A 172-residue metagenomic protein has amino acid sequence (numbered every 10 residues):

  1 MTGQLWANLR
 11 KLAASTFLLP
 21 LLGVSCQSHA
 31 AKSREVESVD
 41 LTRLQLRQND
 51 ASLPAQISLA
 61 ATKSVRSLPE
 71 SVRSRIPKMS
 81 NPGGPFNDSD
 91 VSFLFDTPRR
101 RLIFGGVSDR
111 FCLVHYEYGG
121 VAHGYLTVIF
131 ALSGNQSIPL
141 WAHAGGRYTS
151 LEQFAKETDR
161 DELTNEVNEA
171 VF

Functional and structural regions predicted by a protein language model:
T2-A14: Bacterial N-terminal signal peptides that target proteins for export
A14-G23: Bacterial N-terminal signal peptides
C26-F111, H143-F172: Flexible low-complexity loop/turn motifs enriched in small/helix-breaking residues
T97, L113, A122-V128: Short, surface-exposed coil-to-beta transition loops
F111-E117: Short beta-strand elements that form the blades of beta-propeller/WD-repeat-like and other beta-sheet-rich scaffold
V114, I138-W141: Short hydrophobic/aromatic-rich beta-strand segments that constitute the beta-sheet cores of beta-sandwich/beta-barrel
Y118-V121, G146-R147: Solvent-exposed loop/turn segments at secondary-structure junctions within structured extracellular/periplasmic domains
G124-I138: A short, surface-exposed beta-strand/turn
